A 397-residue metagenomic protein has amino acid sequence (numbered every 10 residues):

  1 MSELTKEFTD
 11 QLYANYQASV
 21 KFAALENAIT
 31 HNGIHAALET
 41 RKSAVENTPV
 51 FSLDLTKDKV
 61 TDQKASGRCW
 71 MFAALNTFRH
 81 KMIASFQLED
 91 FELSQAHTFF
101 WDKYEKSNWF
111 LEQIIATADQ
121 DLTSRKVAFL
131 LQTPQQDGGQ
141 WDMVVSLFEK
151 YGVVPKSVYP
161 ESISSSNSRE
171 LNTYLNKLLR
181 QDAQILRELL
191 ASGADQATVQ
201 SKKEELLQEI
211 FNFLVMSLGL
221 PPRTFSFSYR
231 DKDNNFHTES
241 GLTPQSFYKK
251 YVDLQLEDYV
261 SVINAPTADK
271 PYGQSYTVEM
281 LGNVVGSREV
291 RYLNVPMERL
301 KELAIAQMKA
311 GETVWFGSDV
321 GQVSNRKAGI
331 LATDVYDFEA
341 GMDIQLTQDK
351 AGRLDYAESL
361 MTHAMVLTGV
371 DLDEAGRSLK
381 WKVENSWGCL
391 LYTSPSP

Functional and structural regions predicted by a protein language model:
S2-F22, F72-L75, L88, Q245: Bimodal feature
K6-L55: N-terminal regions that are enriched for targeting/export leaders and immediately downstream pro/stem segments
D54-A118, L122-R230, I305, K309-A310 (+1 more regions): Active-site nucleophile-adjacent alpha helix/oxyanion-hole segment immediately C-terminal to the catalytic cysteine
D54-K64, L130, N283-V290, Q348-G352: Glycine- and acidic
K59, R68, P134, V290-N294 (+2 more regions): Hydrophobic alpha-helical scaffolding
L130-P134, S168-N172, K177-D182, L186-L189 (+1 more regions): Active-site-adjacent substructure of cysteine-protease-like catalytic cores
T173-M308, V320: Core regions of eukaryotic protease modules
Y392-P397: Conserved small/polar residues in nucleotide/adenosyl-binding loops
